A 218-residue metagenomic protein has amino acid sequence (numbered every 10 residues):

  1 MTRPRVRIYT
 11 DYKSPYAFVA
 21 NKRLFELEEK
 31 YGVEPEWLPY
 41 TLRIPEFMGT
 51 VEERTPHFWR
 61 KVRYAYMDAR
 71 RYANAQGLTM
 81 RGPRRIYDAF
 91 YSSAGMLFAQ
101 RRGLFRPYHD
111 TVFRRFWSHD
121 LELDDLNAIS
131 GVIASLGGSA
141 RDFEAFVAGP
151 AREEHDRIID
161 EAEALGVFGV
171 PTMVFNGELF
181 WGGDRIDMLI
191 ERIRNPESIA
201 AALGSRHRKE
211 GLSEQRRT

Functional and structural regions predicted by a protein language model:
R3-R7, D11, Y16-V33, T111-T218: C-terminal cap of thioredoxin/glutaredoxin-like
Y12, F18-F116, A200-T218: Structural alpha/beta surface segment adjacent to cysteine/selenocysteine redox centers across thiol/disulfide enzymes
